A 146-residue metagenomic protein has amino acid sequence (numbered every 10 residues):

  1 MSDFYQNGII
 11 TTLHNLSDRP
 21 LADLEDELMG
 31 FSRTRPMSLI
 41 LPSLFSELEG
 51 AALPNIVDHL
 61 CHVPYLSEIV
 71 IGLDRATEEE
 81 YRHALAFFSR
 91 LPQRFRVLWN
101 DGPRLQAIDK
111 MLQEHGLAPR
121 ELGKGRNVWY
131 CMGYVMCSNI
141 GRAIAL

Functional and structural regions predicted by a protein language model:
M1-Y65: N-proximal low-complexity "stem/linker" segments adjacent to membrane-targeting elements
N15-L21, E78-G141: Active-site-proximal specificity loops/subdomain of glycosyltransferases
D26, I56, I71, E114-P119: A general structural-boundary detector
S38-I40, E68-V70, R96: A structural signal for isolated positions on well-ordered beta-strands in alpha/beta enzyme cores
Y65-S67, I140-A143: Short, surface-exposed connector motifs at secondary-structure boundaries
L73-A76: Acidic ATP/Mg2+-coordinating residue in the GHKL
